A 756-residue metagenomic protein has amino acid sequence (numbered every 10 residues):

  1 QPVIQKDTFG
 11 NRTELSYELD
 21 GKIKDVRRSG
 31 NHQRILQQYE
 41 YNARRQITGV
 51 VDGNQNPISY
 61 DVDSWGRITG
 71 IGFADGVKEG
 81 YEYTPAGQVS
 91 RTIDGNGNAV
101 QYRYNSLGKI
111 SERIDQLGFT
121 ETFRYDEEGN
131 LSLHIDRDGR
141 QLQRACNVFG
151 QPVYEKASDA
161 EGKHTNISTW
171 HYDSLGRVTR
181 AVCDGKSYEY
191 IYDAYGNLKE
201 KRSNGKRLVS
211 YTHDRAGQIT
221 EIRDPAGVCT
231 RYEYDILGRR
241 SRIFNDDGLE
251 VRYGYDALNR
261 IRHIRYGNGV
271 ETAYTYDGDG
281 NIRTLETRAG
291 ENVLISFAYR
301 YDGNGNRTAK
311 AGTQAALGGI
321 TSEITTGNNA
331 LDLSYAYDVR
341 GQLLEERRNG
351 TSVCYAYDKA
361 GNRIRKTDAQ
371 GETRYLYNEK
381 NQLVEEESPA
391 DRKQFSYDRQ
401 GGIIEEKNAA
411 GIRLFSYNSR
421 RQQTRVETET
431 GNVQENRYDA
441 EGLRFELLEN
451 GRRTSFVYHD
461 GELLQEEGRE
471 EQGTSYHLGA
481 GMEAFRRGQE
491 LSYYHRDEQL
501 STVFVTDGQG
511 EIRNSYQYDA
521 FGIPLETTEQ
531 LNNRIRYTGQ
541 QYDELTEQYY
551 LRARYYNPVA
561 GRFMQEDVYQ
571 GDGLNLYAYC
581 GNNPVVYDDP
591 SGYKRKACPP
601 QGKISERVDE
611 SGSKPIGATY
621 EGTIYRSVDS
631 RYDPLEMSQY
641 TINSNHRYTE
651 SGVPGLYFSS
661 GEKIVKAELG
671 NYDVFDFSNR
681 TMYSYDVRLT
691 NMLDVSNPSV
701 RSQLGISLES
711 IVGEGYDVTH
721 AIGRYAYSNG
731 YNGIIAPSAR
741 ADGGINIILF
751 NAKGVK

Functional and structural regions predicted by a protein language model:
Q1-D7, N11-D52, N56-F73, V77-D94 (+26 more regions): Beta-strand elements of repeat-based all-beta scaffolds
Q116, R137, L545-Q548, V559 (+1 more regions): Structural motif
T373-E379, V384-E385, E471, G488-R552 (+2 more regions): A motif-centric feature for acidic-aromatic and gly/ser/thr-rich catalytic loops and repeats
V505, I523-L525, R554-R562, L574-K603: Short, low-complexity export/processing leader segments characterized by acidic and small residues
Y569-G573: Short linker/helix segments within small regulatory modules
P600-S651, N671-K756: Active-site and NAD+-binding cores of ADP-ribose-processing enzymes
E650-S659: A short, exposed loop/beta-hairpin motif centered on an aromatic-Gly-Thr core
S660-Y672: A short, charged, amphipathic alpha-helix used as a generic interaction element across diverse proteins
